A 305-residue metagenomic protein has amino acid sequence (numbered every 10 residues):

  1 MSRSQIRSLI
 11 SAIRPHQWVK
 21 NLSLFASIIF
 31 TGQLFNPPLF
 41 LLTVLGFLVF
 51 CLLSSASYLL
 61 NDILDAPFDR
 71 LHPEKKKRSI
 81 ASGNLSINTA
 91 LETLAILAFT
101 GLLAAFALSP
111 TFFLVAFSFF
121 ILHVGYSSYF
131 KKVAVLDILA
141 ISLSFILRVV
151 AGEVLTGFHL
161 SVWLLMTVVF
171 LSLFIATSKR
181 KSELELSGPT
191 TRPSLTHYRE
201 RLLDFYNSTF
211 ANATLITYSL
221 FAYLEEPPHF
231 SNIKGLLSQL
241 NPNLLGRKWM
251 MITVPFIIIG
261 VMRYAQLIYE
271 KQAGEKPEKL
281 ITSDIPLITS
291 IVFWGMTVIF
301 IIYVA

Functional and structural regions predicted by a protein language model:
M1-R70, G83-A95: Topogenic membrane-insertion module of multi-pass membrane proteins
R3-I10, I146, V150-A305: C-terminal membrane-associated helical module and adjoining short loops/tails
F25, I29, F99-L103, I121-G125 (+3 more regions): Alpha-helical transmembrane segments of multipass membrane proteins
P38-T43, P110-A116, A134-I138, H159-L165: Short, aromatic-rich membrane-interface segments at the entry and exit of alpha-helical transmembrane domains
F50-A81, F130, L136, T177-E185 (+1 more regions): Acidic (Asp/Glu-rich) catalytic motifs at the cytosolic membrane interface
A66, L71-A116, V162-L173, S208-A211 (+1 more regions): Multi-pass membrane catalytic core of lipid/isoprenoid biosynthesis enzymes
F106-P110, S127-V135, A151-L160: Membrane-interface helix caps and helix-loop-helix hairpins in membrane proteins
A134-S144, D284-I285: Cytoplasmic-side transmembrane-helix entry/capping segments in multi-pass membrane proteins
